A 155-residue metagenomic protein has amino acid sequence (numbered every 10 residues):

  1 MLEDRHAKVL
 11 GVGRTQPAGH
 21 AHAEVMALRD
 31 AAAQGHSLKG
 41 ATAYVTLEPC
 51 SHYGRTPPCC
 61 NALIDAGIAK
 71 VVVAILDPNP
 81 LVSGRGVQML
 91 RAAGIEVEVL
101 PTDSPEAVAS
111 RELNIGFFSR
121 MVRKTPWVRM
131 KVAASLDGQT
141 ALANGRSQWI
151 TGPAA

Functional and structural regions predicted by a protein language model:
M1-A7, V132-A133: Short beta-strand scaffold segments in enzyme catalytic cores
E3, K39-A41: Acidic, glycine-enriched active-site microenvironments
K8-V9, T140: Hydrophobic "anchor" residues
G11-G13, N144: Short hydrophobic alpha-helix segments
A18-D30, I150-A154: A short, polar/charged loop-to-alpha-helix boundary motif
G19-H22, A43-A62: Local cysteine-cluster metal-coordination motifs and their immediate loop/turn environment, predominantly Fe-S cluster
Q34-H36: Glycine-rich helix-loop-beta junction characteristic of Rossmann-like nucleotide cofactor-binding loops
K39, G54-A155: Zinc-dependent deaminase
